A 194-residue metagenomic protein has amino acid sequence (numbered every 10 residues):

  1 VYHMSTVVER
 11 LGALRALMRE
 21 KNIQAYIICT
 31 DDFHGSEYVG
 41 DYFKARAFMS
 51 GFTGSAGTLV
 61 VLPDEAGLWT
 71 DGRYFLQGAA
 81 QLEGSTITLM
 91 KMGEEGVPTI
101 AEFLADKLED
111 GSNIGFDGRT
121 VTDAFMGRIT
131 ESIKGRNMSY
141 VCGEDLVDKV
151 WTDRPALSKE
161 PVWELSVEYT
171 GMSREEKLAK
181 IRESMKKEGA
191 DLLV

Functional and structural regions predicted by a protein language model:
V1-V194: Terminal domain-start leader segments
